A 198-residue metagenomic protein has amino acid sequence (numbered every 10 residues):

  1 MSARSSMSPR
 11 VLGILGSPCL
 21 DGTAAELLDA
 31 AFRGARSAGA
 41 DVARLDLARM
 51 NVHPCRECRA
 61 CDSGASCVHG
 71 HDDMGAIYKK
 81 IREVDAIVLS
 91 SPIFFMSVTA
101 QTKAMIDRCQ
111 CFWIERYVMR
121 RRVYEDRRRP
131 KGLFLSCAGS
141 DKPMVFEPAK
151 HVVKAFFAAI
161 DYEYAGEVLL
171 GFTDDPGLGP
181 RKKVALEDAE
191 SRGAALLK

Functional and structural regions predicted by a protein language model:
M1-I114, R122, D175-K198: N-terminal beta1-alpha1-beta2 submodule of the flavodoxin-like/Rossmannoid cofactor-binding fold
I14, S90, F134-C137, L169: Short beta-strands and strand-loop turn motifs
F32, F94-F95, F112, F134 (+3 more regions): Phenylalanine-focused residue identity feature
V42, Y164-A165: Hydrophobic anchor at the start of a short beta-strand that flanks the dinucleotide cofactor-binding loop
Y117-E163: Short, glycine-/small-residue-rich phosphate/pyrophosphate-handling segment
A138-D141, G171-D175: A short, flexible beta-alpha/helix-coil linker loop
A165-G171: Beta-strand-loop-alpha "switch" segments that mediate conformational coupling across diverse proteins
